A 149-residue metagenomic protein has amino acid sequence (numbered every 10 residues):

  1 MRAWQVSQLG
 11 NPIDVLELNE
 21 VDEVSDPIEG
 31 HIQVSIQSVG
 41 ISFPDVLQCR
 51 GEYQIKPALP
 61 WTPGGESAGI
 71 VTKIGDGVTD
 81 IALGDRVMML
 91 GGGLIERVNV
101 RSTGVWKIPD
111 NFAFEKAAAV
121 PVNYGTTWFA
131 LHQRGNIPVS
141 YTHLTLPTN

Functional and structural regions predicted by a protein language model:
N11-P12, V21-A68, R101: N-terminal glycine-rich beta->alpha transition that marks the start or flank of a dinucleotide-binding site
Y53, A68-G91: A glycine-/small-residue-rich N-terminal strand-loop-strand element that serves as the cofactor-binding glycine loop
G91-T103: A structural motif shared across PLP-dependent enzymes of the aminotransferase-like
F112-Q133: A glycine-rich, Thr/Ser-enriched phosphate-binding loop motif common to dinucleotide/cofactor-binding enzymes
N136-Y141: Short helix-loop-beta connector
T142-T148: Conserved small/polar residues in nucleotide/adenosyl-binding loops
